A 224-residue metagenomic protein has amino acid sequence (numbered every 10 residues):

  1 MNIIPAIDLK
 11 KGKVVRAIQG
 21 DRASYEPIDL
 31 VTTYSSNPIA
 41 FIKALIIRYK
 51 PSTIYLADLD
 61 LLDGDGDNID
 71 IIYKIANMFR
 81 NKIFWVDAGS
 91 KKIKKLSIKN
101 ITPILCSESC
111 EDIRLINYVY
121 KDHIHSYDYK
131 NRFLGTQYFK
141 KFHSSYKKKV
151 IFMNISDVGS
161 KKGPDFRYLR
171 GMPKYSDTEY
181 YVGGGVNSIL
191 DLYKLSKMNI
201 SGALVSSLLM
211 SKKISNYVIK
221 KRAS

Functional and structural regions predicted by a protein language model:
N2-A6, S52-Y55, N81-D87, N100-I104 (+5 more regions): Structural preference for beta-strand elements that scaffold enzyme active sites
I7-D29, K92-S160: Conserved anion-binding
D21-K43: Short catalytic helix/loop segments, enriched in acidic residues and glycine and frequently bearing histidine
P38-I46, K140-F142, P164-P173, S188-Y193: A short, acidic, amphipathic alpha-helical segment used as a generic capping/interface helix at domain edges
L45-K99, F166: N-terminal active-site wall of soluble small-molecule enzyme domains
R48-Y49, S145, Y175, M198: Structural motif
G66-K74, G135-F142, K162-G171: Charged helix-capping and loop-helix junction motifs
G89-K94, N100-L115, N154-S160, G184-I219: Glycine-rich phosphate-binding active-site loops on the catalytic face of alpha/beta enzymes
